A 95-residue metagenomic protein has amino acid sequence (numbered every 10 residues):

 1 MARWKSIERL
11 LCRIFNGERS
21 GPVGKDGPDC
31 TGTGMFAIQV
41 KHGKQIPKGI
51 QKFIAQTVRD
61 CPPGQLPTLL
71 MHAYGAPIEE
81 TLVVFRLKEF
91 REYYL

Functional and structural regions predicted by a protein language model:
M1-L95: Catalytic phosphate/metal-binding cores of nucleic-acid and nucleotide-processing enzymes, i.e., regions that mediate
